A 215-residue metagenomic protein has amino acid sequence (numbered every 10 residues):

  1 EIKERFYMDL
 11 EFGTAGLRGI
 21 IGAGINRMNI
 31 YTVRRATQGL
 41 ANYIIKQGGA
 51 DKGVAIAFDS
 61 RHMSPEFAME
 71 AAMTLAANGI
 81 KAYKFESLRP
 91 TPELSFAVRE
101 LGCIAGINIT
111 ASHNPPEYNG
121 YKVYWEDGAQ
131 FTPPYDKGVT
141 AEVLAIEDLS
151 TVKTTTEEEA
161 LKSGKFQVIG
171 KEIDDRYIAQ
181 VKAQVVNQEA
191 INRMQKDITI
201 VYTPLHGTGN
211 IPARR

Functional and structural regions predicted by a protein language model:
E1-A71, A160-L161, F166-D197: An N-terminal, well-structured beta->alpha segment
I2-F6, L10, N119-R215: Gly/Ser/Thr-enriched, mixed-charge loops and adjacent short helices that form phosphate/oxyanion-binding elements
L17-G19, G24-N26, R61, R89-P90 (+4 more regions): Short, glycine-/Ser/Thr-/acidic-enriched flexible segments
I20, G39-Y43, E70, T74 (+9 more regions): Generic, well-ordered alpha-helical scaffold segments in large soluble proteins
R35-Q38, G79-A82, N108-T110, F131-Y135 (+1 more regions): Glycine-rich loops and low-complexity Gly/Arg-rich segments that provide flexible linkers or classic glycine-based
G49-E126: Ferredoxin-reductase
